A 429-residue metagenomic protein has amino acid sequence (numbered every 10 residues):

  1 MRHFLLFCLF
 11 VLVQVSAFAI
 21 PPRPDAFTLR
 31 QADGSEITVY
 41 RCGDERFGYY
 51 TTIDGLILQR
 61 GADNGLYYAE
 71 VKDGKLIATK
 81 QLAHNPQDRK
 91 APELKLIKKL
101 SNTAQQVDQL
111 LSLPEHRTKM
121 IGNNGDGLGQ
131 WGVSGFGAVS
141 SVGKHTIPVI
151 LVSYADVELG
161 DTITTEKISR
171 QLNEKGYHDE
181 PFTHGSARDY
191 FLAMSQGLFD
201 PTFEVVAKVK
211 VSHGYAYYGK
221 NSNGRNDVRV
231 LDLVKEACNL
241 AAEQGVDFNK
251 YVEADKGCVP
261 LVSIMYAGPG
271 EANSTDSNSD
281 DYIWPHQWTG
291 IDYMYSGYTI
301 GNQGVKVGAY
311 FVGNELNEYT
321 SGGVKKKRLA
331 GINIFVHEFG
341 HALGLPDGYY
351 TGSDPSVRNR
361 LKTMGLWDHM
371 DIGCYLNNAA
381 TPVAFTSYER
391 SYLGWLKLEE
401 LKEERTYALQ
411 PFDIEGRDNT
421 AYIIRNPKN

Functional and structural regions predicted by a protein language model:
M1-C8, K90-P92, L96, Q106 (+1 more regions): Terminal low-complexity, poorly structured segments
M1-P21: Bacterial Sec-dependent N-terminal signal peptides
F18-T299, R417-N429: Zymogen propeptides/activation segments of proteases
L261-S263, A267-N429: Extracellular hydrolytic enzyme modules, especially secreted metalloproteases of the metzincin/thermolysin-like class
